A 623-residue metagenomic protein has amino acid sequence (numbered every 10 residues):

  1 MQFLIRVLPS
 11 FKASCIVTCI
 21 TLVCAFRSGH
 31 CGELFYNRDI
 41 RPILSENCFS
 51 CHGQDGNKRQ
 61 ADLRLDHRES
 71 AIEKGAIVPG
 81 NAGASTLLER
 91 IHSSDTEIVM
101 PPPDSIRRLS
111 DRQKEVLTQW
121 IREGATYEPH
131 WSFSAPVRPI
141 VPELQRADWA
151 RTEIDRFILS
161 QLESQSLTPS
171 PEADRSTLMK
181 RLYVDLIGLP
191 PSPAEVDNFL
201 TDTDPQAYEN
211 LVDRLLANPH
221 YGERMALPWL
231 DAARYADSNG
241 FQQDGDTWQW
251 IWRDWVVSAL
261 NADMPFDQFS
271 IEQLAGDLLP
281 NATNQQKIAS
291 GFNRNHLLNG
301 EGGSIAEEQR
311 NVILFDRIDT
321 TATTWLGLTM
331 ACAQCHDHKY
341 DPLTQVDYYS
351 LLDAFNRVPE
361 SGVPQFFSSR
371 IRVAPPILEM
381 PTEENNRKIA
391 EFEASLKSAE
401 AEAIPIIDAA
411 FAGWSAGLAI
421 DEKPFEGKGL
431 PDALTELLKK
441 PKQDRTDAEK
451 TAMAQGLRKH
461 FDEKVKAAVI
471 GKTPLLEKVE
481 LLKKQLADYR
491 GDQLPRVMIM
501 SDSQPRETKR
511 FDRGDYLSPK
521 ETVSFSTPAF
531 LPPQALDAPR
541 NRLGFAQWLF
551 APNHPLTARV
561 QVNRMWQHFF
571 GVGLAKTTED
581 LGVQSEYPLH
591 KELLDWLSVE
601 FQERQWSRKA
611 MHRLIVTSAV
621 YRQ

Functional and structural regions predicted by a protein language model:
M1-F11: N-terminal secretory signal peptides that target proteins for export/translocation
K12-R27: Bacterial N-terminal signal peptides
C31-S160, S164, S176-R181, P191-F199 (+6 more regions): Solvent-exposed helix-loop boundary motif
Q145-K180, D185-H220, R234-N281, D341-P342 (+5 more regions): Primarily short, surface-exposed interaction patches in extracytoplasmic proteins
M225, L230-A232, A236-W252, D277-R317: Beta-propeller blade termini and top-face loops
M225-A226, Y348, R608: Acidic/histidine metal-binding catalytic segments
F241, A262, S290-R506: Active-site histidine-acidic residue metal-binding/catalytic motifs, centered on HxH/HExxH-like signatures
